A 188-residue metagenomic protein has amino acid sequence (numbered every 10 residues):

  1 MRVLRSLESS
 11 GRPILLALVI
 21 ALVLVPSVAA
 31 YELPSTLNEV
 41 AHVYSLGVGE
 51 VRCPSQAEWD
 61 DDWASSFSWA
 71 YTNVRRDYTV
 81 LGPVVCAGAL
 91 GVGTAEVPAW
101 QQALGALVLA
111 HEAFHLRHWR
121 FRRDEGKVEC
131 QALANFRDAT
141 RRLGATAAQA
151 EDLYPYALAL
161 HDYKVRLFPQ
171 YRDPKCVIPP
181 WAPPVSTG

Functional and structural regions predicted by a protein language model:
M1-G11: Short, Lys/Arg-rich N-terminal segment immediately upstream of the first membrane anchor
R12-A29: Hydrophobic membrane-insertion alpha-helices, especially the h-region of bacterial N-terminal signal peptides
A29-A30, Y44-P54, D61-W63, V74-R76 (+2 more regions): Metalloprotease/metallohydrolase-associated module, dominated by Zn2+-dependent proteases
Y31-S35: Cleaved targeting-peptide boundary
T36-H42: N-terminal module-boundary/linker segments of secreted carbohydrate-active enzymes
S65-G105, A113-W119: Active-site scaffold of zinc-dependent metalloenzymes
G105-A113, E129-N135: Short N-proximal segments of mature Sec-exported proteins
